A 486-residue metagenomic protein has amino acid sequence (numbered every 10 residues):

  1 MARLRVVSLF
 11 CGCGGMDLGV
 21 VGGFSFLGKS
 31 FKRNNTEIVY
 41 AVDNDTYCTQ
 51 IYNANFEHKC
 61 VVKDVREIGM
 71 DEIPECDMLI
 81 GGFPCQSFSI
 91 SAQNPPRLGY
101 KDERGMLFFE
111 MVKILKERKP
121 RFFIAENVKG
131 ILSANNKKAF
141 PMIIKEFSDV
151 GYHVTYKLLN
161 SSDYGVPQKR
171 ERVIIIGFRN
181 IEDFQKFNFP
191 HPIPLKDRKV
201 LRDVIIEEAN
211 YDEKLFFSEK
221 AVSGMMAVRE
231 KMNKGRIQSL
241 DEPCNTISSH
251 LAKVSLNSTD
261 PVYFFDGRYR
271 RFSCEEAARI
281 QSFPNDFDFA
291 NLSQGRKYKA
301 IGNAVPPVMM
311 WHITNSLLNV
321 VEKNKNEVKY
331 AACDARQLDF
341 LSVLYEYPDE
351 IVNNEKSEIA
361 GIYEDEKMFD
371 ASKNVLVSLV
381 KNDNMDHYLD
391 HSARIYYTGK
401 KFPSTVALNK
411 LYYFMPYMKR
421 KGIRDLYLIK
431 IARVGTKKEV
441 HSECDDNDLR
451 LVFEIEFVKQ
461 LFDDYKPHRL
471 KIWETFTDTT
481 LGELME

Functional and structural regions predicted by a protein language model:
A2-K119, K129-S133, K138-P141: Core alpha/beta nucleotide-donor-binding catalytic domains of modification enzymes
R3-V6, R170-R172, E242-C244, R424-L426 (+1 more regions): Extracellular structured ligand-interaction cores
G14, P84-F88, K129-G130, S162-Y164 (+6 more regions): Short, solvent-exposed loop/turn segments at secondary-structure junctions
I68-M78, F88-T246: Class I S-adenosyl-L-methionine
I174-F178, S248, L428, E454-E456: Short, well-ordered beta-strand micro-motif
F217-E364: C-terminal target-recognition/interaction regions appended to catalytic cores
V328-L411, Y417-K421, R469-E486: Compositionally biased, charged N-terminal/linker segments
K421-E486: Aromatic- and Lys/Arg-enriched surface recognition patch
